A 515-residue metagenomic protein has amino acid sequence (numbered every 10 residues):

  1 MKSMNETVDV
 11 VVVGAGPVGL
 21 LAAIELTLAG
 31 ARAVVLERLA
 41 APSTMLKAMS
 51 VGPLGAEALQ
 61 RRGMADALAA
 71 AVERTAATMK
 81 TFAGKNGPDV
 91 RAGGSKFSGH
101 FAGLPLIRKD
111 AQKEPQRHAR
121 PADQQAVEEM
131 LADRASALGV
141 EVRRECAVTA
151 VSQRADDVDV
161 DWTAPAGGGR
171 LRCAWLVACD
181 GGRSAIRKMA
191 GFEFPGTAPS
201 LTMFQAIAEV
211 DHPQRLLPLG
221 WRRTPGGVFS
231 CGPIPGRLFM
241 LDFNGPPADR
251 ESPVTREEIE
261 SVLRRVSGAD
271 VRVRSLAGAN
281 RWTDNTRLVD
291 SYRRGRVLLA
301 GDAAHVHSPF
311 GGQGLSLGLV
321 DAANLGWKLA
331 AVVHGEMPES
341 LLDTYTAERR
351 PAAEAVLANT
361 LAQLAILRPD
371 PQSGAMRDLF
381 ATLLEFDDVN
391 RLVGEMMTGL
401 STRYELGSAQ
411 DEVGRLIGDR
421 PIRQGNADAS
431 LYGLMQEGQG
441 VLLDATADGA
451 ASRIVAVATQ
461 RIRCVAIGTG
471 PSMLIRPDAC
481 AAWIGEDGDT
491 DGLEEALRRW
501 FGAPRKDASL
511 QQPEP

Functional and structural regions predicted by a protein language model:
M4-V18: Beta1/beta-strand and adjacent pyrophosphate-binding region of the FAD-binding site in flavoprotein oxidoreductases
E6-V8, A166-W175: Core beta-strand elements of the Rossmann-like FAD/NAD(P) dinucleotide-binding domain in flavoenzyme oxidoreductases
A15-A23, L59, L131, A178 (+4 more regions): Conserved mid-domain beta->alpha element of the FAD-binding
T27-K47: Glycine-rich FAD pyrophosphate-binding loop
K47, G52-M130, R134, G232-I234: Active-site-adjacent segment of FAD-dependent monooxygenases/related oxidoreductases
D133, W175, C179-D284: Conserved FAD-binding catalytic core of PHBH/FMO-like flavoproteins
R144-V158: A conserved short coil-to-beta-strand element within the FAD-binding core of flavoproteins
A330-G440, A445-A447, I454, G470 (+3 more regions): C-terminal helical "tail/cap" subdomain of flavin- and related membrane-associated enzymes
